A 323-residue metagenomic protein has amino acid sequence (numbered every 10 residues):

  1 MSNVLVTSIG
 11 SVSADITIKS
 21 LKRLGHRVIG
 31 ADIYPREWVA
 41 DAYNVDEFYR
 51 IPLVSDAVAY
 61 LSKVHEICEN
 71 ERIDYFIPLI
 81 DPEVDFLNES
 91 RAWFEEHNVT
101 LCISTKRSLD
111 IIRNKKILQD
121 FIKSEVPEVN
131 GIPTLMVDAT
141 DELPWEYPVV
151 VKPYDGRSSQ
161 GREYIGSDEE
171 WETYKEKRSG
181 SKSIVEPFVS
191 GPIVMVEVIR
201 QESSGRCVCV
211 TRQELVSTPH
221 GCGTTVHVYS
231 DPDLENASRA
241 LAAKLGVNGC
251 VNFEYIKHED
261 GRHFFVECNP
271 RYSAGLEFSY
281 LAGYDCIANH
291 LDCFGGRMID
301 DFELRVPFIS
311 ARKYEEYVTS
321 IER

Functional and structural regions predicted by a protein language model:
M1-A31, N70-R72, K177, E202-S204 (+3 more regions): Preference for protein termini
M1-C102: ATP-binding N-terminal substructure of ATP-dependent carboxylate-amine bond-forming enzymes
L5-V6, Y75-P78, I184-P187, Q201 (+1 more regions): Short catalytic-loop micro-motif centered on adjacent basic/acidic residues
W38-D41, V58-S62, S104, L109-N114 (+2 more regions): Short, charged, surface-exposed secondary-structure boundary motifs
Y49, E71, S230-R323: ATP-dependent carboxylate activation and anion-phosphoryl transfer catalytic cores that bind Mg-ATP to form
L109-S190, Q201-G205, P232: Active-site nucleotide/adenylate-binding loops and adjacent lid/helix of ATP-dependent enzymes
S159, L215-T225, N269-G283: Glycine-rich phosphate/pyrophosphate-binding beta-alpha loops
G166-L241, L245, I256-F264: Phosphate-binding site of ATP-dependent enzymes
